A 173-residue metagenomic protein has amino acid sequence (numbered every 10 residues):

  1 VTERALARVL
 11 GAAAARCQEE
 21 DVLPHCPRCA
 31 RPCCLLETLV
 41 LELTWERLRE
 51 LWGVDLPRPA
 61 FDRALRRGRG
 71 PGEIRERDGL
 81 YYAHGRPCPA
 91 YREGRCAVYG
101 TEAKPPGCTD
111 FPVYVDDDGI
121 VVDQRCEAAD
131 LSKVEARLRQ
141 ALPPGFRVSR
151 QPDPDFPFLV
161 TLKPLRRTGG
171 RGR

Functional and structural regions predicted by a protein language model:
V1-R173: Short loop/turn segments that flank or connect secondary-structure elements
